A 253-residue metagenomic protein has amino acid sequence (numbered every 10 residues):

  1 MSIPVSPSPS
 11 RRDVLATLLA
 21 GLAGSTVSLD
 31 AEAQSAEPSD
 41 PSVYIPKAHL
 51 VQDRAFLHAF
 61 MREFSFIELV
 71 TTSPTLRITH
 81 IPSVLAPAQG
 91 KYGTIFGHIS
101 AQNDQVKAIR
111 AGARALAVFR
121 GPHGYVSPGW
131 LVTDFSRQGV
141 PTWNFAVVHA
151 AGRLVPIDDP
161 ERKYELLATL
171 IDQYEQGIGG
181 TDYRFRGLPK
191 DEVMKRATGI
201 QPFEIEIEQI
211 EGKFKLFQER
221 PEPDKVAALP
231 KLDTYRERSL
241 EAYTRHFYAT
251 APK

Functional and structural regions predicted by a protein language model:
S2-L22: N-terminal secretory signal peptides and thylakoid transit peptides that target proteins across membranes
A31-S35: Boundary at the C-terminal end of the N-terminal hydrophobic targeting segment
E37-Y92: An N-terminal domain-cap segment
D40-I45, P122-K253: Charged, gly/pro-rich active-site loop segments
F56-H58, V70-S73, S83, D104-K107 (+2 more regions): Catalytic micro-motifs at enzyme active sites that drive phosphoryl/nucleotidyl and oxygen chemistry
F64, I78, G90-T94, R110-R114 (+3 more regions): Short connector loops at helix/strand junctions that flank enzyme active sites, especially segments positioning acidic
V84-G129: A short mixed-secondary-structure module that forms the rim of ligand-binding clefts
